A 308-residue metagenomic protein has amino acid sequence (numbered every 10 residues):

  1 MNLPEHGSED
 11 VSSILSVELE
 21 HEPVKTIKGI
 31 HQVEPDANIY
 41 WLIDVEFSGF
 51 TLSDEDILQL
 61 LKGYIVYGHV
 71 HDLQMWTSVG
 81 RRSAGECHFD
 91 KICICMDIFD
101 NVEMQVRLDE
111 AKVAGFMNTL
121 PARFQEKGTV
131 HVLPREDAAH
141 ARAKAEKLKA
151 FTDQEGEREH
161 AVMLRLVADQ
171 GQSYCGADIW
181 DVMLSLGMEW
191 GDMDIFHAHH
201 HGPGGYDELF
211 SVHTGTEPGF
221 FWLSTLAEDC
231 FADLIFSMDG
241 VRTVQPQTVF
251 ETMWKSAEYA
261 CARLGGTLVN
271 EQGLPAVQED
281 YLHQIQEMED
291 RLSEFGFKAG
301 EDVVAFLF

Functional and structural regions predicted by a protein language model:
M1-R158, A262-F308: Charge-rich interaction surfaces and accessory domains that mediate macromolecular binding and assembly
D72-W76, G80, S173-W180, D192: Extracytoplasmic beta-rich ectodomain segments of secreted or membrane-anchored proteins
I98, D192-D194: Residues that form ligand- and interface-recognition hot spots within folded domains
L108-V113, I179-W180, E251: "Short basic amphipathic alpha-helical interaction patches in structured regions
L120, F124, L133-S173, D181-V182 (+2 more regions): Membrane-proximal, solvent-exposed terminal domains/tails of membrane-associated proteins
